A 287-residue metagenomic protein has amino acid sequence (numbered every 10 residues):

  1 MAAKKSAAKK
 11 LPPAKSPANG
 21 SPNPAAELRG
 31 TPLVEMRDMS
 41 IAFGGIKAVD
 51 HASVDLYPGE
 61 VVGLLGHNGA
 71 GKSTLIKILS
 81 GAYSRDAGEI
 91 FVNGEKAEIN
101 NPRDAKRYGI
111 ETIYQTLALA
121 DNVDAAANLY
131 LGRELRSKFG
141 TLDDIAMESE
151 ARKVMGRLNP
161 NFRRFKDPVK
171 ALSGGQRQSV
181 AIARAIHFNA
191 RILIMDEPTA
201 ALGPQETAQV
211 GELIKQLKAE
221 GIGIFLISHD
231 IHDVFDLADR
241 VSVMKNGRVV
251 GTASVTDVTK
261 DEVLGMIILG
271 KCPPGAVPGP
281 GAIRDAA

Functional and structural regions predicted by a protein language model:
A2-K5, K15, P22-A287: Glycine-rich phosphate-binding loops of nucleotide-dependent enzymes
